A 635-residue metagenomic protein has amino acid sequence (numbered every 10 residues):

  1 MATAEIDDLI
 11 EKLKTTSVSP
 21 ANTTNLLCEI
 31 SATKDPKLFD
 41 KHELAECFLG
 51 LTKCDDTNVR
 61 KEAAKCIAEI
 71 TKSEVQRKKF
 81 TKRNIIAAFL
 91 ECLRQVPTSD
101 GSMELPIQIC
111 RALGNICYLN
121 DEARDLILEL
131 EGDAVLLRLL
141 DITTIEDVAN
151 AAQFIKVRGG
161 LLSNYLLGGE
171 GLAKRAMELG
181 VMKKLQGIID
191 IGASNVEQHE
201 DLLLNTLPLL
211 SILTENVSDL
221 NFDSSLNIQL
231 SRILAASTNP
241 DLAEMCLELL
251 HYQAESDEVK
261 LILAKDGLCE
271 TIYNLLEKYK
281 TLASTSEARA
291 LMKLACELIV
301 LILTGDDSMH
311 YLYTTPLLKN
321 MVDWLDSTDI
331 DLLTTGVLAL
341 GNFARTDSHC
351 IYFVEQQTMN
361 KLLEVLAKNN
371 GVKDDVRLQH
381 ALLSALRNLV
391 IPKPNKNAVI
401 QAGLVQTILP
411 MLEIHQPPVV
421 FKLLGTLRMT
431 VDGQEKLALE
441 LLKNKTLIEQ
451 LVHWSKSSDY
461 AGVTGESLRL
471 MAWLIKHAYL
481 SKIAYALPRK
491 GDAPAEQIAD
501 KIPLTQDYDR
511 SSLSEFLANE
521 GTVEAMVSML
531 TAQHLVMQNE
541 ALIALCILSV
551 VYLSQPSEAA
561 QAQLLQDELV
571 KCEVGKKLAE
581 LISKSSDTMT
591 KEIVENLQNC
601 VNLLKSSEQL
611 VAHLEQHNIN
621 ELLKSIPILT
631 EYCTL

Functional and structural regions predicted by a protein language model:
A2-A4, D8-K53, T57-E62, E69-A88 (+17 more regions): Elongated alpha-helical scaffolds that mediate protein-protein interactions in large eukaryotic proteins, primarily
D8-I10, C47-L49, A88-L93, V135-L140 (+10 more regions): Buried hydrophobic core positions in alpha-solenoid tandem helical repeats
K14, K53, R94, Y118 (+11 more regions): Alpha-solenoid HEAT/Armadillo repeat architecture
T16-S19, D55-D56, P97, S102 (+14 more regions): Short inter-helical turns and helix N-cap capping residues of alpha-solenoid HEAT/ARM repeat scaffolds
N22-N25, E62, Q108, L126 (+27 more regions): Alpha-solenoid helical repeat scaffolds
L27-S31, C66-K72, C92, I109-Y118 (+14 more regions): Hydrophobic residues within the alpha-helices of tandem HEAT/HEAT-like
E91-P97, R138-E146, G187-A193, N274-L282 (+4 more regions): Short regulatory "switch" loops immediately downstream of catalytic or recognition motifs within protein catalytic
L213, L389, N397-V399, L409-P410 (+5 more regions): Alpha-solenoid helical-repeat scaffold
